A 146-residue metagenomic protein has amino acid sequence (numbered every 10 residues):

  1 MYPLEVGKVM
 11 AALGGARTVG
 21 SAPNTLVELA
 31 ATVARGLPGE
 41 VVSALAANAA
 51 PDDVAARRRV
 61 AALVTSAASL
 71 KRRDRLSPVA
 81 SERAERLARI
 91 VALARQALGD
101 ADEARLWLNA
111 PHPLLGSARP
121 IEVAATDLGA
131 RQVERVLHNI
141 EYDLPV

Functional and structural regions predicted by a protein language model:
M1-V146: Non-transmembrane "mature" sequence context
